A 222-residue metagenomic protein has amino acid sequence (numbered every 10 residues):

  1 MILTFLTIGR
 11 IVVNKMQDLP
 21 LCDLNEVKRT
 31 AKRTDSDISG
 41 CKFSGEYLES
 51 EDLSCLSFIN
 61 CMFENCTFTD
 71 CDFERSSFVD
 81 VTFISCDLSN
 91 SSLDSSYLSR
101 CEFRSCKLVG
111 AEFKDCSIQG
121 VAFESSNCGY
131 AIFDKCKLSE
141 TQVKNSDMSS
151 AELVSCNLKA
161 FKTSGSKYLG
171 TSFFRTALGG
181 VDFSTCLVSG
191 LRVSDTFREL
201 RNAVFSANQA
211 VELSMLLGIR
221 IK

Functional and structural regions predicted by a protein language model:
M1-V12: N-terminal amphipathic/basic-hydrophobic helices that include classical n-h-c signal peptides and signal-anchor
N14-K222: Tandem repeat scaffolds
